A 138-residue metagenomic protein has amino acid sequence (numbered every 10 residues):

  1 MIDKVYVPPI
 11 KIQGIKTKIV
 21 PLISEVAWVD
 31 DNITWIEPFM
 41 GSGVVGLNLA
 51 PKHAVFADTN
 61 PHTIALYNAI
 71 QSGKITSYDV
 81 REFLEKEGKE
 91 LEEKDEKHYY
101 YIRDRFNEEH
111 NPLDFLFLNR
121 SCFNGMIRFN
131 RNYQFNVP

Functional and structural regions predicted by a protein language model:
M1-F39, V44-V45, L49: S-adenosyl-L-methionine
K52-P138: Class I S-adenosyl-L-methionine-dependent methyltransferase module
